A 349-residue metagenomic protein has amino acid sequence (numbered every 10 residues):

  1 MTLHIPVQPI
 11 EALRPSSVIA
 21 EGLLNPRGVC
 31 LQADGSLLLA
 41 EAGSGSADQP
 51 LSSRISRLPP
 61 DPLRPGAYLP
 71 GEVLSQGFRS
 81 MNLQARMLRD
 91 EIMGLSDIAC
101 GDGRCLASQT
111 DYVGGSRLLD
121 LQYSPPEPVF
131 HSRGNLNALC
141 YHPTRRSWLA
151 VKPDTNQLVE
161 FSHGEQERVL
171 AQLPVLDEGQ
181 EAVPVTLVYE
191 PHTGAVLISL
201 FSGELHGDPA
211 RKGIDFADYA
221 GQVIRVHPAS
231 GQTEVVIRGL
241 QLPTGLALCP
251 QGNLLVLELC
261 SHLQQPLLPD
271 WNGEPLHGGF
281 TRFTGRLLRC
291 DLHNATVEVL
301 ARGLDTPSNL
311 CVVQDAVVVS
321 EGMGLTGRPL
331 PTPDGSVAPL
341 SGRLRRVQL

Functional and structural regions predicted by a protein language model:
M1-L349: Extracellular beta-propeller repeat domains
